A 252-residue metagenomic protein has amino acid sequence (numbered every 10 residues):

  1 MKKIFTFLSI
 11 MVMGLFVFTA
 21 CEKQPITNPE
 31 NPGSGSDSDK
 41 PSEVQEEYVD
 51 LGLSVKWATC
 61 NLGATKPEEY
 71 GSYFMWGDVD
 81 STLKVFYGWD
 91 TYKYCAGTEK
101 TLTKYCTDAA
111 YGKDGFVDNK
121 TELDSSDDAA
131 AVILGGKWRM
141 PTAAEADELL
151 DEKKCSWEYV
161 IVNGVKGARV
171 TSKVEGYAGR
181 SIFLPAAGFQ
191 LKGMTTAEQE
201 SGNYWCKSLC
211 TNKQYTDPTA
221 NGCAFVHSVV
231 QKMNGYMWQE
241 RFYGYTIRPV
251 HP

Functional and structural regions predicted by a protein language model:
M1-M11: Bacterial N-terminal signal peptides that target proteins for export
F5-T6, I26, S172: Sequence-pattern detector for short linear motifs and compositional/periodic biases rather than a specific fold
V17-A20: C-terminal motif of bacterial Sec signal peptides marking the signal peptidase cleavage site
E22-Q24: Bacterial signal peptide processing site
P29-P252: Conserved positions within compact, well-structured domain cores
